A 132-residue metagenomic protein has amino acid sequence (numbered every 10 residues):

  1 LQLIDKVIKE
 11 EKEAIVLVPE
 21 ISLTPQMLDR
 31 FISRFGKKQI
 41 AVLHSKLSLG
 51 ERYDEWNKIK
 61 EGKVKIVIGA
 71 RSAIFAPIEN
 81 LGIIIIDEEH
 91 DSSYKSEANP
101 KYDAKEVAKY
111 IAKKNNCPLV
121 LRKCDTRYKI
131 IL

Functional and structural regions predicted by a protein language model:
L1-D5, L28, A108: Motif I (Walker A/P-loop) of helicase-class P-loop NTPases
E10-S33, E51: Conserved Walker A/P-loop ATP-binding site and its immediately adjacent core in helicase/helicase-like ATPase domains
E11-K12, G62, N116: Glycine-centered short loops/turns at secondary-structure junctions
E20, I83, H90-L132: Post-DEXD/H (motif II) to motif III coupling segment of the RecA-like Helicase ATP-binding lobe
R30-V67: Conserved motor-coupling elements within RecA-like helicase/translocase cores
V64, S72-A73, E88-H90: Conserved Walker B
V67-I83: Conserved RecA-like ASCE ATPase "motif II neighborhood" in helicase/translocase motors
